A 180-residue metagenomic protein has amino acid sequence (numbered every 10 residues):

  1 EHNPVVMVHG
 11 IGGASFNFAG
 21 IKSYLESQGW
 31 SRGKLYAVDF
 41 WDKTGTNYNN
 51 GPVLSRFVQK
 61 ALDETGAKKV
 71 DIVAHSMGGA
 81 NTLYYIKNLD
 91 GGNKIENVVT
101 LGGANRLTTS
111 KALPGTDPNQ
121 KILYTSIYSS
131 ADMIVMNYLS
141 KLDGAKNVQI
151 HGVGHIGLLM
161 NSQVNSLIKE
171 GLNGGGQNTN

Functional and structural regions predicted by a protein language model:
E1-A37: Short, surface-exposed "cap/lid" segments of acyl-processing enzymes
V5-H9, S31, V38, N47-Y138: Serine-dependent carboxylesterase/thioesterase catalytic core of lipase-like alpha/beta-hydrolase/SGNH enzymes
G12-F16, W41-Y48: Acidic-and-aromatic substrate-binding clefts and catalytic sites of carbohydrate-active enzymes
G13, G79, L159: Alpha-helical and His/Cys-centered functional microenvironments
A14, T44, L107, M133 (+1 more regions): Flexible, glycine-rich phosphate/dinucleotide-binding loops and adjacent beta-alpha linkers at cofactor/substrate
G20, Y24, N49-K60, Y84 (+3 more regions): Alpha-helical elements of Rossmann-like donor-binding domains used by nucleotide-donor carbohydrate transfer enzymes
K22-L25, L89-G91, G115-D117, L142-N147: Glycine-rich, phosphate-binding/catalytic loops in enzymes
D117-N180: C-terminal catalytic-base region of ester-bond hydrolases, centering on the histidine of the charge-relay
